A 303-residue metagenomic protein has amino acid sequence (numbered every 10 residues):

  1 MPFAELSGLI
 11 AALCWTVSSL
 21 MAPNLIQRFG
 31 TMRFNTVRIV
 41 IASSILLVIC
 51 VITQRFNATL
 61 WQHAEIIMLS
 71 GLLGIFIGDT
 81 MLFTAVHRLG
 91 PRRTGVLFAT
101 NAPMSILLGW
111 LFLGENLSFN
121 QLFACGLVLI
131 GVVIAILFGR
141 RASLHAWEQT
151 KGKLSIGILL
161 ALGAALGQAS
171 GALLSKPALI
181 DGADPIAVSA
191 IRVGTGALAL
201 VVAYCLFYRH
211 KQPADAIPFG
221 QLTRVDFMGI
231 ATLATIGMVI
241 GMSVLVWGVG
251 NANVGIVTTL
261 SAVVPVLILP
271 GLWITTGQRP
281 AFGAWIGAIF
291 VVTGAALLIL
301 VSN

Functional and structural regions predicted by a protein language model:
M1-R33, S44, A124, W147-A187 (+2 more regions): Glycine-/small-residue-enriched transmembrane alpha-helix faces in small-molecule transporters and effluxers
F3-A11, L47-C50, N57-M81, F98 (+4 more regions): Loop-to-transmembrane-helix transition segments
A11-M21, I26-I77, L127-I134, V188-A214 (+2 more regions): Transmembrane alpha-helices of multi-pass small-molecule transport proteins
T16, L47, G71-F76, P103-L107 (+7 more regions): Hydrophobic/small/kink-forming positions within alpha-helical transmembrane segments of polytopic membrane proteins
L25, F34, A85, L111-L117 (+5 more regions): Hydrophobic/aromatic residues within transmembrane alpha-helices of multi-pass small-molecule transporters
Q27-R33, T80-L97, G182-A187, S243-V263: Structural motif at transmembrane-helix junctions in multi-pass transporters
R38, L60-Q62, F98, S105 (+3 more regions): Loop-to-transmembrane alpha-helix entry segments
A42-L60, L111, V133-E148, P177 (+4 more regions): Membrane-interface helix-cap regions at the ends of transmembrane helices in multi-pass membrane proteins
